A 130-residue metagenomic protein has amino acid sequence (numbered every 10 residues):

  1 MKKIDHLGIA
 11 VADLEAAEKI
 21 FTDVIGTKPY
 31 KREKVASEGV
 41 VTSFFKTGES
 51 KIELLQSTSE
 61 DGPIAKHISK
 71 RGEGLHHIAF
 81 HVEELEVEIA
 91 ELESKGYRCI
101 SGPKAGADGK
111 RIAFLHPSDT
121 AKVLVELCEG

Functional and structural regions predicted by a protein language model:
M1-E38, G62: Long, hydrophobic N-terminal alpha-helical segment
I4, E18-F21, F45, I52-L55 (+4 more regions): Short, structured motif recognition centered on aromatic/hydrophobic residues
I4-A12, S43-K46, A65-E91, A113: Vicinal oxygen chelate
A17-I20, E88-L92: Hydrophobic side chains in well-ordered alpha-helices
V35-K51: C-terminal "cap" of GNAT-fold acetyltransferases
V35-S37, K70, A105-A107: A short beta-turn/loop motif at secondary-structure boundaries
S43-K46, F80, I89-G130: Vicinal oxygen chelate
D61-P63, G106: Serine-centered coil/turn micro-motif
